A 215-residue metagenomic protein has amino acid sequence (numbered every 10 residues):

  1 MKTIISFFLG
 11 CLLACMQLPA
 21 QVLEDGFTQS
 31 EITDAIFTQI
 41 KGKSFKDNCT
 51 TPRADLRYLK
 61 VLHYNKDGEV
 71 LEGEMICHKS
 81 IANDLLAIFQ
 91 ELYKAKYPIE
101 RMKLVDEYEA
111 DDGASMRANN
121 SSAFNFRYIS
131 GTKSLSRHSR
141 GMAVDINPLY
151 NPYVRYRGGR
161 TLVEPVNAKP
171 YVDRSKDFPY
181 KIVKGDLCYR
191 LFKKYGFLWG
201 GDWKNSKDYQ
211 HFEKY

Functional and structural regions predicted by a protein language model:
M1-Q21: Bacterial Sec-dependent N-terminal signal peptides
Q21-E69: N-terminal module-boundary/linker segments of secreted carbohydrate-active enzymes
T51-M116: Active-site acidic/histidine clusters and adjacent loop/turn architecture that either coordinate catalytic ions
P52-D55, L135-G141, L191: Extracellular/periplasmic catalytic domains that process cell-envelope and extracellular macromolecules
Y64, D84-P98, R127, L149-P152 (+1 more regions): Structured segments of extracytoplasmic/periplasmic soluble domains in secreted or envelope-associated proteins
V70-K79, T132, D173-Y180: Second-shell loop/turn segments in exported
I99-E100, A114-P148: Mid-length scaffold segments of soluble, non-membrane domains
I129, G141-Y215: Catalytic cores and adjacent binding grooves of peptidoglycan-active enzymes
